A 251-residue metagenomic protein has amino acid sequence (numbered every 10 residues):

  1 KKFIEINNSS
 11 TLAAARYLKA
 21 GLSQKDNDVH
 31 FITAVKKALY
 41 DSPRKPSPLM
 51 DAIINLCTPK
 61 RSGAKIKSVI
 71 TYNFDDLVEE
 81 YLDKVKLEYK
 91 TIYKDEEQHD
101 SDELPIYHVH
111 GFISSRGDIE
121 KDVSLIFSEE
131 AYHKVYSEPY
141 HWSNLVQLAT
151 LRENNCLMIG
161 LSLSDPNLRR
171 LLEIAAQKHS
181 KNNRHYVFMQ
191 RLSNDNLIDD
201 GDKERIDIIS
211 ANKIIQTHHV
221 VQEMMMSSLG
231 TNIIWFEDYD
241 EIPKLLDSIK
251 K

Functional and structural regions predicted by a protein language model:
K1: Extended, charge-enriched "interface" segments that sit outside catalytic cores
E5-S10, S23, N27-H30, N55-K67 (+3 more regions): SIR2/sirtuin-family catalytic core signature
D26-L49, V123-P139: Glycine-rich phosphate-binding "P-loop"
S42-P59, P139-Q147: A short, well-structured juxtamembrane/interface segment
N73: Active-site glycine-centered loops adjacent to acidic/histidine catalytic or metal-binding residues that shape
E79: Extended, Lys/Arg-enriched charged tracts that mediate electrostatic binding to polyanionic substrates
I106-S143, A149: Glycine-rich phosphate- or other oxyanion-binding loops that anchor nucleotides, phosphorylated ligands
